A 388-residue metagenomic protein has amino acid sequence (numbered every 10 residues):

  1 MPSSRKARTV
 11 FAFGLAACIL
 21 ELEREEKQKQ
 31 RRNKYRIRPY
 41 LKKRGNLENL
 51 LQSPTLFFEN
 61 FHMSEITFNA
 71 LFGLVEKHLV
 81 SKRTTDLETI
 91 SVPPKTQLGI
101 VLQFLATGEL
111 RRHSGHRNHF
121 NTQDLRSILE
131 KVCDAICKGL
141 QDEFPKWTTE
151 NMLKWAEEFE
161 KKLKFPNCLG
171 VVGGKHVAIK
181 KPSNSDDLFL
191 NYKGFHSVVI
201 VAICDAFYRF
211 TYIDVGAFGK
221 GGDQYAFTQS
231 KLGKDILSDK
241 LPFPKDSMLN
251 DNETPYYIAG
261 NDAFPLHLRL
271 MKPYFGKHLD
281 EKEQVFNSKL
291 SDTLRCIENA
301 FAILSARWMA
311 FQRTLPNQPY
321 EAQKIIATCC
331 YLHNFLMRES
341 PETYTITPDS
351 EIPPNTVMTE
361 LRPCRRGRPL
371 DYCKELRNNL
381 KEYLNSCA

Functional and structural regions predicted by a protein language model:
M1-A388: Short, polybasic Lys/Arg-rich linear motifs in disordered N-terminal/cytosolic regions
